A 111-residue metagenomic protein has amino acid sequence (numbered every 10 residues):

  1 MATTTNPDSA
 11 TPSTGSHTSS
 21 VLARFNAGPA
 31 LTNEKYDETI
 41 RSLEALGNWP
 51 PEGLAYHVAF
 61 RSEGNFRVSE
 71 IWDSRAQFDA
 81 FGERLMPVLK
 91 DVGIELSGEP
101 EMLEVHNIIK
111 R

Functional and structural regions predicted by a protein language model:
M1-S69, D73-P87, I94-R111: Short S/T/G/P-rich N-terminal loop/turn motif that feeds into the first structured element of a domain
